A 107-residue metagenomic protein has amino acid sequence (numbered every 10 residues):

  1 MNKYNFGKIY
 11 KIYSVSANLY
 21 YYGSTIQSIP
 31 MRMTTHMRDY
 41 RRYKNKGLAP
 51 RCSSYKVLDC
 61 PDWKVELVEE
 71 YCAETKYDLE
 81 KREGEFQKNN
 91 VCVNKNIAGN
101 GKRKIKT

Functional and structural regions predicted by a protein language model:
M1-T107: Structure-specific nucleic-acid interaction/processing domains
